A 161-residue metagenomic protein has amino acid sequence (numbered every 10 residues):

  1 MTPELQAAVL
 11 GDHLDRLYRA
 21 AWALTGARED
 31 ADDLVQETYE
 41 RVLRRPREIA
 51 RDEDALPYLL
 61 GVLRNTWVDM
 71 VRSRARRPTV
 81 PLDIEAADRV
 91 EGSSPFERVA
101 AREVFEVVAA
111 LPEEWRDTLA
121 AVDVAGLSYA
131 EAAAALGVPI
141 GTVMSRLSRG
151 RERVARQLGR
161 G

Functional and structural regions predicted by a protein language model:
M1-R19, E29-D32, L43: A short, charge-rich alpha-helical start-of-domain segment used by transcription regulators
A8, E103-P112: Short amphipathic alpha-helical boundary/capping segments
G11, W22, V122-V124, Y129: Short amphipathic helical patch at the helix-1/turn junction of helix-turn-helix
L17, A21, A31-V42, L59-V62 (+3 more regions): Short, small-hydrophobic-rich alpha-helical interface motif
R44-R51, L60-L82, E97: Arg/Lys-rich amphipathic alpha helix in sigma70-family domain 2
D69, R77-R102, E106, S128: Internal acidic/polar
R72, R151-G161: Short, Lys/Arg-enriched C-terminal cap helix and immediately downstream tail that follows
A109, E113-D117, A125-T142, R153-R156: Helix-turn-helix DNA-binding module
